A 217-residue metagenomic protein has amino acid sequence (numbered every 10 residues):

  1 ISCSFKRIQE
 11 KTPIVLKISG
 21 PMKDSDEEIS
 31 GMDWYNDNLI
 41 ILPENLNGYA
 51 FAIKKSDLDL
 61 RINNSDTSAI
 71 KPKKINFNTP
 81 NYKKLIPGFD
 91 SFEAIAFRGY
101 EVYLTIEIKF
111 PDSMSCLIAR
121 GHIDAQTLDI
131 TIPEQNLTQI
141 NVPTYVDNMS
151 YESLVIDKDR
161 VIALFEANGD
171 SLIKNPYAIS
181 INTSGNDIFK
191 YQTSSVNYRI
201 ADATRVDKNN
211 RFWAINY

Functional and structural regions predicted by a protein language model:
C3-Y217: Sequence/structural signature of beta-propeller domains
